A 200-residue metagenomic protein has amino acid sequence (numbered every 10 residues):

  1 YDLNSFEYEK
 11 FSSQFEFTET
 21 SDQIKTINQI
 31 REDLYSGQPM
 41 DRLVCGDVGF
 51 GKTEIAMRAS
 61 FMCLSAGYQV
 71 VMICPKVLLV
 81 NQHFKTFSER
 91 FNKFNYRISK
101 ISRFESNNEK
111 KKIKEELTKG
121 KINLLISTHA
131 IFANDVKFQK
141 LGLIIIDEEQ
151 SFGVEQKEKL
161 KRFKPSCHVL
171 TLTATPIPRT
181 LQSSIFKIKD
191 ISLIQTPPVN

Functional and structural regions predicted by a protein language model:
Y1-V71: Pre-Walker A segment
Q38, G67-Y68, N95, G120 (+1 more regions): Glycine-centered short loops/turns at secondary-structure junctions
C45, I126-S127, I145-I146: Hydrophobic residues in beta-strands of the RecA-like P-loop NTPase core, especially within AAA+ ATPase
Q69-K76, I101: Conserved RecA-like ASCE P-loop NTPase motor core of nucleic-acid helicases/translocases
V70, I98, L124, L143 (+1 more regions): Hydrophobic/aliphatic anchor position in the core parallel beta-sheet of P-loop NTPase nucleotide-binding domains
L78-E116: Conserved helix-turn-beta segment of the N-terminal RecA-like "Helicase ATP-binding" lobe in SF1/SF2 helicases
N81, F138-N200: Post-DEXD/H (motif II) to motif III coupling segment of the RecA-like Helicase ATP-binding lobe
F104-L125, F132-L141: Conserved motor-coupling elements within RecA-like helicase/translocase cores
